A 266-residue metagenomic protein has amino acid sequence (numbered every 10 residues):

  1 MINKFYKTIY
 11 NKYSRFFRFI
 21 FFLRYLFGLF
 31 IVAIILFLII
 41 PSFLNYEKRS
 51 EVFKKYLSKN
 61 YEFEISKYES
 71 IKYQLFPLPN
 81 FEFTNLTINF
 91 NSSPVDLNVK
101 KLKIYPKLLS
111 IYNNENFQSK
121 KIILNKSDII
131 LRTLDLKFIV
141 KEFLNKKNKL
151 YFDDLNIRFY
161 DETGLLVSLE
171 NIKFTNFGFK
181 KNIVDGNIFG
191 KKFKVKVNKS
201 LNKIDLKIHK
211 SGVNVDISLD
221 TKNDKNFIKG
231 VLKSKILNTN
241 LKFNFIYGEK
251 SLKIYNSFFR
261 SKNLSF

Functional and structural regions predicted by a protein language model:
M1-E62: N-terminal type II signal-anchor transmembrane helix that functions as the membrane-insertion/stop-transfer segment
S42-S50, Y56, E69-F193, Y255-S257: Flexible beta-edge/linker motif
L75-P77, N176-F179, N198-L201, K222-K225: Short, ordered beta-strand-loop transition motifs
I111-N113, K141-E142, V195-N198, I217-D220 (+1 more regions): Short, T/G/N/S-enriched strand-turn elements that build extracellular solenoid repeat scaffolds
Y151, G178, V197-S200, H209 (+1 more regions): Flexible, solvent-exposed coil segments and beta strand-coil junctions, predominantly the extracellular/periplasmic
N182, N187-S211: Contiguous, well-ordered beta-strand patches that form the walls/edges of small beta-barrel/beta-sandwich domains
K203-D205, H209-L232, L237, K242-F266: Strand-loop-strand
